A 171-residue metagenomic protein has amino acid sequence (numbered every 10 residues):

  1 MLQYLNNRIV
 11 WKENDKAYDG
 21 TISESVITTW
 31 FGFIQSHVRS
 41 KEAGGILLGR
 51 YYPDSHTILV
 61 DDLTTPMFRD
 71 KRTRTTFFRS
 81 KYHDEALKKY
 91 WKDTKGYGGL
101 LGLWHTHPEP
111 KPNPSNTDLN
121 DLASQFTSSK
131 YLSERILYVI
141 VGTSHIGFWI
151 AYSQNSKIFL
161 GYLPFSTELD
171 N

Functional and structural regions predicted by a protein language model:
M1-L100, E109-N171: Conserved beta-strand-loop surface patch within small alpha/beta domains used for substrate/adaptor or ligand engagement
H105-H107: Histidine-centered divalent metal-coordination motifs
